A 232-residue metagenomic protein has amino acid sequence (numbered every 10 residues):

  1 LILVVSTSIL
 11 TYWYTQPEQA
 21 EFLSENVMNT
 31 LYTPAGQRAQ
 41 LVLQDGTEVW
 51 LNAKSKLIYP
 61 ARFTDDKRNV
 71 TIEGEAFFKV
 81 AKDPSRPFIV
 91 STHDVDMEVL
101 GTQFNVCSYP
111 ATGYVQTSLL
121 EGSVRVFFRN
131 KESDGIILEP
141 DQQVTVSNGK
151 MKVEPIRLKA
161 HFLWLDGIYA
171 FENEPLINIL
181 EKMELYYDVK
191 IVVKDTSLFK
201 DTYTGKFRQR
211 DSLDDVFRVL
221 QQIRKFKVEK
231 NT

Functional and structural regions predicted by a protein language model:
L1-T232: A residue-level detector for the "anchor" residue at the start of short, highly conserved motifs
